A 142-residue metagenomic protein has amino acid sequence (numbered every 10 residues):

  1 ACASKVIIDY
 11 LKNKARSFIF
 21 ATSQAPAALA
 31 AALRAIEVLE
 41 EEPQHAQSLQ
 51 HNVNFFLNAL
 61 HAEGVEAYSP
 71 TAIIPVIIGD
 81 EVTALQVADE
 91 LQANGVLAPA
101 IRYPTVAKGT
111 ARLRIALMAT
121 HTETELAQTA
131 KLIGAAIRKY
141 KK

Functional and structural regions predicted by a protein language model:
A1-K5, Y103, I133: Conserved PLP-enzyme active-site core in the AAT-like
A1-P70: Active-site C-terminal subdomain of aminotransferase-like
Y10-L11, V87, T129: Hydrophobic side chains in well-ordered alpha-helices
N13, V96-P99: Short gly/ser/thr-rich secondary-structure transition/capping motifs
S23, P99-P104: Beta-strand->loop->alpha-helix junctions that form or flank phosphate-binding loops in nucleotide-handling enzymes
A30, Q47, V82, T124-A127: A generic "alpha-helical surface" signal
A46-G95, Y103-T105, G109-T110, L117-A119: Conserved PLP-binding catalytic core of the aspartate aminotransferase-like
A93-L97, T105-K142: PLP-dependent enzyme catalytic core of the Aspartate aminotransferase-like
